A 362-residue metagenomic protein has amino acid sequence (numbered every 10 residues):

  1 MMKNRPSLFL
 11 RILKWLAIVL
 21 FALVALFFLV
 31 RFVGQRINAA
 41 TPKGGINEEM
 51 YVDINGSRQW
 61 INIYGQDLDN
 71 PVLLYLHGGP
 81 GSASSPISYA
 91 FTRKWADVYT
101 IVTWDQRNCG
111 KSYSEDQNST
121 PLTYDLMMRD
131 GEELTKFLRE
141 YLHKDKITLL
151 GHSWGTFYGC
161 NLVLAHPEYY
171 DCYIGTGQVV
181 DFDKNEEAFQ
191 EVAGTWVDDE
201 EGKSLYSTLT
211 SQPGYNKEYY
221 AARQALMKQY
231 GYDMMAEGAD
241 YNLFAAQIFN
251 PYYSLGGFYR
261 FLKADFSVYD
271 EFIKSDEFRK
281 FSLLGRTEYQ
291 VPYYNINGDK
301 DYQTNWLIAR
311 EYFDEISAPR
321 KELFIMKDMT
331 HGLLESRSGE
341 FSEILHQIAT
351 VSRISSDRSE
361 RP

Functional and structural regions predicted by a protein language model:
P80-T92: The serine-hydrolase catalytic nucleophile loop
S85-P86, N108-L122: Glycine-rich "HGGG/HGxG" loop immediately N-terminal to the catalytic nucleophile of the alpha/beta-hydrolase
A96-S114: Conserved alpha/beta-hydrolase
L126-K146: Conserved acidic catalytic loop of the alpha/beta-hydrolase fold
A165, Y170-G214: A catalytic-pocket lid/entrance helix-loop region that shapes and gates access to the active site across common
E200-L284, V291: Alpha/beta-hydrolase
Y289, N295-N297: Short beta-strand/loop motif that positions the catalytic acidic residue of the alpha/beta-hydrolase fold
M329-S338, S342: Catalytic histidine-centered segment of alpha/beta-hydrolase-like enzymes
